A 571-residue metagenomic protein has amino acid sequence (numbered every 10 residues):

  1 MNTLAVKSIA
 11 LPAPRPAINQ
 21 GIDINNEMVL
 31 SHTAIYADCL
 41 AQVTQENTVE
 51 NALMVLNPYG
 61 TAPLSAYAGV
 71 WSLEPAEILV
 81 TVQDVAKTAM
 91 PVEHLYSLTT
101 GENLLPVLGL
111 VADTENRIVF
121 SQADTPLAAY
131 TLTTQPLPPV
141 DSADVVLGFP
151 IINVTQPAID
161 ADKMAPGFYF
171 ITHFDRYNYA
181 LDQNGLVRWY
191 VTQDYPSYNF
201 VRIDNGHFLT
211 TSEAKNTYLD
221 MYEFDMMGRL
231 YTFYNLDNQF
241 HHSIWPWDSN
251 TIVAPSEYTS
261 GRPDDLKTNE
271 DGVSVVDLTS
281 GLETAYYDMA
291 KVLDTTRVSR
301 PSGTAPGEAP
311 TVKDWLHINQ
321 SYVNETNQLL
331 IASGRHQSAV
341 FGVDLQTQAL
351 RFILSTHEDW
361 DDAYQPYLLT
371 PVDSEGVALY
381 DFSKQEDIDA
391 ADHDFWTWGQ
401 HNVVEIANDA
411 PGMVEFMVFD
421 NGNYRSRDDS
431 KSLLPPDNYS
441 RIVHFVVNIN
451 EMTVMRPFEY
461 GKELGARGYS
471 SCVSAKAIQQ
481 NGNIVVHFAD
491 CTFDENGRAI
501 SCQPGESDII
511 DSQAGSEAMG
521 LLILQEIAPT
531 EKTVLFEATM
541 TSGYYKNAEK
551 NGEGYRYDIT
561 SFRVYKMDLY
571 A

Functional and structural regions predicted by a protein language model:
M1: RTX-like calcium-binding, glycine/aspartate-rich low-complexity repeat tracts
V6-V85, Y96, T100-L104, L108-E115 (+1 more regions): Histidine-/acidic-rich catalytic cores in large beta-rich domains
M90-Y96: Solvent-exposed beta-strand/loop surfaces of large extracellular or lumenal domains
